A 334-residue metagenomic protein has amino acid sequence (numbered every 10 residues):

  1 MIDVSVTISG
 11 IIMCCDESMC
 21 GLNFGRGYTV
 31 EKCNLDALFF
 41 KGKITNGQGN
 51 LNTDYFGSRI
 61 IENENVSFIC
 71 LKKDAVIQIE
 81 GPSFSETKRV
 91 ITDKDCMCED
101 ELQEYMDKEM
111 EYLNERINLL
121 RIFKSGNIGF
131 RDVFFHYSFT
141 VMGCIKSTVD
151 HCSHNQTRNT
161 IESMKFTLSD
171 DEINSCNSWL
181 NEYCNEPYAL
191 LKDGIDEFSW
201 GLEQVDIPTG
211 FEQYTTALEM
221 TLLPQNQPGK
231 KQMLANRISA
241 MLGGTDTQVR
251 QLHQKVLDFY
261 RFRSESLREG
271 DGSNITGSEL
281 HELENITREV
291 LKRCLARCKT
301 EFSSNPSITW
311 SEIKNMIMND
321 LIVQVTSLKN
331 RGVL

Functional and structural regions predicted by a protein language model:
M1-T209, T216, L280-H281, E289-L334: Charged, non-catalytic interaction/linker regions at domain boundaries that couple catalytic cores to substrate
D193, T209-Y214, K230, L234 (+2 more regions): Residue-level detector of well-ordered alpha-helical segments, enriched for hydrophobic/aromatic packing positions
D196-L202, G243-D246, R268-S273: Glycine- and acidic
E197-W200, Q213, K255, F262: Short, hydrophobic/aromatic alpha-helical segments in well-folded domains
E212-R250: Flexible secondary-structure boundary motifs
M220, P224, M241, F262 (+1 more regions): Generic, well-ordered alpha-helical scaffold segments in large soluble proteins
N226, S264-D271, K292-S303: Charged/polar positions within long, soluble alpha-helices
V249-S278: Histidine-centered, metal-coordinating catalytic motifs and their short helical/loop contexts
